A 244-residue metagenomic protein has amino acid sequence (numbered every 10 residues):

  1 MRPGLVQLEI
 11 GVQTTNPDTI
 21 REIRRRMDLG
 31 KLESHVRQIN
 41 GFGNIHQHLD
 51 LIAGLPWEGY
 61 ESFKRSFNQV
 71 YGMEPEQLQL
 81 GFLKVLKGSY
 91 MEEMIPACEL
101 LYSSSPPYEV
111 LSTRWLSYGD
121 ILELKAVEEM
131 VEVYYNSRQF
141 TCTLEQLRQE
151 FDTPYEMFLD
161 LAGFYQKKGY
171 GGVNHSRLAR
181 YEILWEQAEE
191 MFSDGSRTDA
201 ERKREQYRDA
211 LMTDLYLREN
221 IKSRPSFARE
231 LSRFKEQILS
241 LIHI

Functional and structural regions predicted by a protein language model:
M1, I242-I244: Accessible peptide chain termini
M1-S105, L111-R114: Conserved non-cysteine loop/helix-boundary elements of the Radical SAM core domain that shape
D18, G30, S34, E61 (+4 more regions): Generic alpha-helical secondary structure signal
V70-Q77, F82-Q166, Y170: Contiguous mid-protein beta-loop-alpha structural module that forms a pocket-lining wall or clamp of enzyme active
E129-I242: Radical SAM enzyme core and accessory elements
